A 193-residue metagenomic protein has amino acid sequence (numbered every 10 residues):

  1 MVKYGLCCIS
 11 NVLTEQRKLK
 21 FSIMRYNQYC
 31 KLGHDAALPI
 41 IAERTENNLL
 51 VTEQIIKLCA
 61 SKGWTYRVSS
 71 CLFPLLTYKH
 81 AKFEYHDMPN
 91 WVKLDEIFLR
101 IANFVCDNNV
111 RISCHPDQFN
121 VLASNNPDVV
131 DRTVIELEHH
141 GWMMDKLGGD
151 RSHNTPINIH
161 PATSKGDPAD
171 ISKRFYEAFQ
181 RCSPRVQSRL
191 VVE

Functional and structural regions predicted by a protein language model:
M1-R111, N120-D131, K146-G149: Alpha/beta catalytic barrel-like cores
N90-E193: Active-site acidic/histidine proton-transfer and metal-coordination neighborhood in alpha/beta enzyme cores
